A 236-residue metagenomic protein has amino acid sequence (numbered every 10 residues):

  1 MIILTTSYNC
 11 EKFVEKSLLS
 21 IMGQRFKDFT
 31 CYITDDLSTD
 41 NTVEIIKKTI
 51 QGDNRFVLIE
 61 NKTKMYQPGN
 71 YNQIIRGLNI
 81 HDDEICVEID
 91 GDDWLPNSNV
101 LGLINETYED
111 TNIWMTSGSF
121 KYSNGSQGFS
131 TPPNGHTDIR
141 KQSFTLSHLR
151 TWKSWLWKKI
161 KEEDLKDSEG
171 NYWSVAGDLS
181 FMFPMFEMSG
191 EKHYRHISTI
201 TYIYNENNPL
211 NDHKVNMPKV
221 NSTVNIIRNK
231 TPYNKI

Functional and structural regions predicted by a protein language model:
M1-K235: Nucleotide-sugar donor-binding/catalytic module of glycosyltransferases that assemble extracellular/cell-envelope
